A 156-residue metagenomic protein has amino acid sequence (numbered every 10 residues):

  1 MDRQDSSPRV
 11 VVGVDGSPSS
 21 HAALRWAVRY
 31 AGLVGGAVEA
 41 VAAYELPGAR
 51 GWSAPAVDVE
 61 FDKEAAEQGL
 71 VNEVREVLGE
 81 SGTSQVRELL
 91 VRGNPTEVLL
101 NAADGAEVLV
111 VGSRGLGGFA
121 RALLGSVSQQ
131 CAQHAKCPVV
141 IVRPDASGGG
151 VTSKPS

Functional and structural regions predicted by a protein language model:
M1-S6, S19, L33, E76-V111 (+1 more regions): Structural beta-alpha unit
D2-A54, S156: Small/aliphatic-rich secondary-structure junction motif
E39-V41, R87-V91, V140: General small-molecule cofactor/ligand-binding pocket signal
A42, S113-R114, R143-P144: Short secondary-structure boundary segments
P55-V59, G105-E107: Short, hinge-like loop/turn segments at secondary-structure boundaries
V57-G69: A short acidic, glycine-rich active-site loop that binds or catalyzes chemistry on phosphate/adenosine moieties
V108-Q133, G148-T152: Glycine-rich, Arg-bearing micro-motifs that act as flexible, cationic patches
